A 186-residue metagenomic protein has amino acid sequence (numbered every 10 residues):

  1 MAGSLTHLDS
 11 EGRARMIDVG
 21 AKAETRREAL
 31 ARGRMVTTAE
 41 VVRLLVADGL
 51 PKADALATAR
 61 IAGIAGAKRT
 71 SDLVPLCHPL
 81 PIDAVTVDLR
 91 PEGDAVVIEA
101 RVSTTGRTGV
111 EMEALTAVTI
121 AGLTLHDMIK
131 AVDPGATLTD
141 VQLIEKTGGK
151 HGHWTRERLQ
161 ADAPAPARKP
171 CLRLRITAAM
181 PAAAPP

Functional and structural regions predicted by a protein language model:
M1-L56, I61-P181: C-terminal binding/interaction regions
